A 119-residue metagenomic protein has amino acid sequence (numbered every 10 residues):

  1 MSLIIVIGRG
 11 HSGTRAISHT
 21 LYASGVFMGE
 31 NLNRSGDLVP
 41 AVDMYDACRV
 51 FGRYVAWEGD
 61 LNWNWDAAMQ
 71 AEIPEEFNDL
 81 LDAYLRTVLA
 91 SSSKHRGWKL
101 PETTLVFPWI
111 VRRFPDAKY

Functional and structural regions predicted by a protein language model:
M1-L80: PAPS-dependent sulfotransferase catalytic core
H19, A23, A83, T87 (+1 more regions): Residue-level signal for well-ordered alpha-helical scaffold segments within enzymatic catalytic domains
Y54-L61, D66, A90-Y119: PAPS-dependent sulfotransferase catalytic domain
A71-S92, R96: Alpha-helix-centered segments that form part of catalytic cores
